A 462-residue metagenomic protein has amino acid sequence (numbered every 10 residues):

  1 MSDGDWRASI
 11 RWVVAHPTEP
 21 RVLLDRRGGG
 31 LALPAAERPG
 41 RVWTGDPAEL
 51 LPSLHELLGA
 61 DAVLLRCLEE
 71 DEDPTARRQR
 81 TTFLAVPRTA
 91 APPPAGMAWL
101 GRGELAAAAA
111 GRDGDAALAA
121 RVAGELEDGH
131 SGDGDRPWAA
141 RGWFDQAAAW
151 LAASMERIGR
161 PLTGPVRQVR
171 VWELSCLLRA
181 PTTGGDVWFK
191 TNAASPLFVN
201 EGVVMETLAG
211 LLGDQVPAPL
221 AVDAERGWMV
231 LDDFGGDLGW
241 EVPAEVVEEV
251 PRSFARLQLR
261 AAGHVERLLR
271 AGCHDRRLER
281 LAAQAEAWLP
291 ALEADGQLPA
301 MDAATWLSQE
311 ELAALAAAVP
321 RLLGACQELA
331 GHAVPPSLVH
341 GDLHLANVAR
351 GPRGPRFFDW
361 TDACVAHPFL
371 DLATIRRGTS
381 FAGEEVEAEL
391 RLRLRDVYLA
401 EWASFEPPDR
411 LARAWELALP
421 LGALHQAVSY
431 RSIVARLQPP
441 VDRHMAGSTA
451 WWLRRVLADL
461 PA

Functional and structural regions predicted by a protein language model:
W6-D61, E69-E72: Conserved Nudix-box catalytic region and its N-terminal flanking loop in Nudix hydrolases and closely related
A32, P74-T75, Q79-G111, R167-L278 (+1 more regions): ATP-binding pocket architecture of kinase catalytic cores
A60-E70, P161-Q168: A short coil-to-beta-strand element that immediately follows conserved catalytic motifs
A110-V166: Juxta-kinase regulatory segment immediately upstream of eukaryotic protein kinase catalytic domains
G142-P161, G263-C273, R277-V339, A403-L411: An alpha-helical support segment within catalytic cores of ATP-dependent transferases
R167-T183, W188-F189, P219, P320-L372: Active-site acidic catalytic loop and adjacent metal/ATP-binding pocket of ATP-dependent phosphoryl transfer enzymes
P355, P368-E406, P420-P439: Active-site activation/catalytic loop segments of kinase-like enzymes and analogous catalytic loops in related
H425-A462: Helical subdomain adjoining the active site within ATP-dependent kinase catalytic cores
